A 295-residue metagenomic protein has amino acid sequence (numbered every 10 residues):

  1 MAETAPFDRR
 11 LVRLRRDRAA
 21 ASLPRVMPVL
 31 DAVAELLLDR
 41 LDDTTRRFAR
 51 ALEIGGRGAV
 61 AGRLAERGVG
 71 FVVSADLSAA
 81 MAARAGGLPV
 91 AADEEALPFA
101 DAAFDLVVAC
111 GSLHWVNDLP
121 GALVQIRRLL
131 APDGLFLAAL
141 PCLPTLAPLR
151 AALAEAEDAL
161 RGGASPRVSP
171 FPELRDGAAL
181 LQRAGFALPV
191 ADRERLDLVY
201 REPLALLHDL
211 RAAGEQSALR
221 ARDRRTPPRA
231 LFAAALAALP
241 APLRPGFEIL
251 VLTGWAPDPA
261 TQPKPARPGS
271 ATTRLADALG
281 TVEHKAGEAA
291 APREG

Functional and structural regions predicted by a protein language model:
M1-F48: Class I SAM-dependent methyltransferase Rossmann-like catalytic core, especially the SAM/SAH-binding loop
L38-D42, R127, L236, P240: Generic structural signal for well-ordered alpha-helical scaffold segments
D39-A100, L106, P120-G121: Class I SAM-dependent methyltransferase SAM/SAH-binding core
R46, N117, A131: Short conserved AdoMet
G111-W115: Short catalytic micro-motifs in class I SAM-dependent methyltransferases
P120-L135: A short glycine-rich, Lys/Arg-flanked "PGG" loop and its adjoining helix->strand segment in the class I
L137-E202, A213-R225: Conserved catalytic/acceptor-binding region of the Class I
A184, L204-G295: C-terminal lobe and adjacent flexible extensions of AdoMet/dcAdoMet transferase-like proteins
